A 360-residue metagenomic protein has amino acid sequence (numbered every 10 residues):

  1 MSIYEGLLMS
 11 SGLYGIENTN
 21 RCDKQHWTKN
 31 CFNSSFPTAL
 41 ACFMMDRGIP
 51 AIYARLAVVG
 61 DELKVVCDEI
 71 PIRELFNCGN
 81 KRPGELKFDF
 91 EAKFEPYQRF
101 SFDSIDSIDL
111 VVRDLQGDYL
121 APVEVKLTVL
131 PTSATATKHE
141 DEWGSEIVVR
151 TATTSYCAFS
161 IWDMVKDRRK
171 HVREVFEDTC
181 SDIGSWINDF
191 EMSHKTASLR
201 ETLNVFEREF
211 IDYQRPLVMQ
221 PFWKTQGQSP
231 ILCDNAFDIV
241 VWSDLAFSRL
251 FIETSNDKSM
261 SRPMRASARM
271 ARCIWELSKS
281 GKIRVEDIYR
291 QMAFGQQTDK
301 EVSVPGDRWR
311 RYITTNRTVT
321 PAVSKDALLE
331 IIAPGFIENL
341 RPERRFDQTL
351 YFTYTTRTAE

Functional and structural regions predicted by a protein language model:
M1-F76: A structured, charge-rich N-terminal accessory region that forms the first stable segment of a protein and links
S2-L8, K87-E360: Acidic metal-coordinating catalytic centers involved in nucleic-acid phosphodiester chemistry
E62-P96: Nucleic acid-processing catalytic cores of prokaryotic defense/repair systems
